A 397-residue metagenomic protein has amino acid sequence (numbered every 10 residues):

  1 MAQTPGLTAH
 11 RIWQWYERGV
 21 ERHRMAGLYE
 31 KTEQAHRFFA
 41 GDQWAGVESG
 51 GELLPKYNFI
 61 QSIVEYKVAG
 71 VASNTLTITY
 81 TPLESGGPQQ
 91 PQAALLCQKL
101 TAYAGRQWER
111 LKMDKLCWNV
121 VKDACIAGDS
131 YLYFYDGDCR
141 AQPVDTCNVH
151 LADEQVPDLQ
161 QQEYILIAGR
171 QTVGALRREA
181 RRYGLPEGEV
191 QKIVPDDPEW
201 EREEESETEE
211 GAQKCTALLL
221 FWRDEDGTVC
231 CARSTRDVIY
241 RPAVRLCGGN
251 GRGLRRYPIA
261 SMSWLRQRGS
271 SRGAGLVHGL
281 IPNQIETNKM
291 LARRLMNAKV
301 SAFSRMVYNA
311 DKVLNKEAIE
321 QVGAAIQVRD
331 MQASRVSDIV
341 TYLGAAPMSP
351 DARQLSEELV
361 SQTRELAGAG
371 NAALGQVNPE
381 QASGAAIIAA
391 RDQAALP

Functional and structural regions predicted by a protein language model:
M1-R236, Y240, D311, A318-I319 (+2 more regions): Extended, helix-rich architectural segments
M25, R106-C117, I126, S130 (+6 more regions): Intrinsically disordered or highly flexible coil/loop and linker segments, enriched in small and charged/polar residues
Q61-L76, Y80-Q98, A104, L132 (+3 more regions): Long amphipathic alpha-helical segments
T172-A175, G275, Q381-G384: General structural signal for secondary-structure boundaries
L276-L280: Acidic/polar low-complexity segments with low predicted structural confidence
I281, E286-N288: Mature extracytoplasmic enzyme cores
